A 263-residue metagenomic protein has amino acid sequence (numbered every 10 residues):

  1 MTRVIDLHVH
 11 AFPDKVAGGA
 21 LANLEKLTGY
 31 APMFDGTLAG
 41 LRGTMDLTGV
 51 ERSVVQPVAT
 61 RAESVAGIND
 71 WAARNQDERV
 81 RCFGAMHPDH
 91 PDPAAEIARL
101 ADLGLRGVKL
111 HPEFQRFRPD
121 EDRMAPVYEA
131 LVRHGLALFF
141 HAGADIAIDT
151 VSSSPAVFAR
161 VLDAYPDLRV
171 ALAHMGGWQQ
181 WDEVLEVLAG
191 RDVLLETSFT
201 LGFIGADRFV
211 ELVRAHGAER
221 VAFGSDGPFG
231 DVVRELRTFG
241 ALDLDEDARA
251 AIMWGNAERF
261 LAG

Functional and structural regions predicted by a protein language model:
T2-H10, V16-T48, R52, A215-A222 (+1 more regions): Mid-to-C-terminal alpha-helical segments outside catalytic/metal-binding sites
H8, M45, A72, L100 (+7 more regions): Conserved, mostly hydrophobic/aromatic
V9-A11, P57, G84-P88, L110-P112 (+4 more regions): A cross-domain feature marking catalytic cores of carbohydrate-active enzymes and several ubiquitous metabolic/repair
F12-K15, T60-E63, P88-D92, Q115 (+4 more regions): Active-site environment of divalent metal-dependent phosphoester hydrolases
G40-T44, I68-N75, E96-L100, R123-V127 (+4 more regions): A general structural detector for well-ordered alpha-helical segments in enzyme core domains, enriched
L47-T48, N75-E78, L103, R133 (+4 more regions): Alpha-helix C-cap/termination motif
E51-R52, A62-F140, A144-I146, S152 (+1 more regions): Active-site gating/metal-coordination segments in enzymes
R106-G107, D120-A222: Catalytic pocket-lining loop regions of alpha/beta-barrel enzymes, especially the amidohydrolase/enolase/GH5 lineages
